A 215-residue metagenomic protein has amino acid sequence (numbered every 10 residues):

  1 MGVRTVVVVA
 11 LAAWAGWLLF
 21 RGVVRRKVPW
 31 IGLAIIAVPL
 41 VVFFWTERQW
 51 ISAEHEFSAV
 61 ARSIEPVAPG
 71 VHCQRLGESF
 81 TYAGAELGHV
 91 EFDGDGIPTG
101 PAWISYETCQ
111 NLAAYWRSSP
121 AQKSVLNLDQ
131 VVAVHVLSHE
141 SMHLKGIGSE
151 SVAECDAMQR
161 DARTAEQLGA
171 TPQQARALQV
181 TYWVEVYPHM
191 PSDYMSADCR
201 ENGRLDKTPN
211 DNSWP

Functional and structural regions predicted by a protein language model:
M1-A121, D198: A metal-dependent hydrolase signature that marks the N-terminal structural subdomain at the beginning of catalytic folds
F57-S63, G94-G96, H139-H143, L168 (+1 more regions): Short, intrinsically disordered, charge-biased short linear motifs at domain edges
V71-E78, S151, C155, Q173 (+1 more regions): Functionally engaged cysteine thiol sites
G77-A83, M158-Q159, Q173-W183: Acidic helix-start/capping segments at beta-turn-to-alpha-helix junctions
G100, V125-H135: Short, contiguous hydrophobic alpha-helices characteristic of membrane insertion segments
S118-S124, E140-L144, E166-L168: Substrate-binding clefts and substrate-entry loops adjacent to catalytic sites of polymer-processing enzymes acting on
V131-M158: Active-site recognition of the HExxH zinc-binding catalytic motif
A165-P215: Long, well-structured alpha-helical subdomains associated with metal-dependent extracellular/ecto-lumenal hydrolases
